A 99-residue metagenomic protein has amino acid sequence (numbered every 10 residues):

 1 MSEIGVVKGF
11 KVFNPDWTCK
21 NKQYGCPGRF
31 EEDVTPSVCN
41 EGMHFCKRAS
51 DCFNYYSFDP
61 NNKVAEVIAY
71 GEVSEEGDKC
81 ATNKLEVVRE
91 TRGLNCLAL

Functional and structural regions predicted by a protein language model:
M1-L99: Short, glycine-biased loop/turn motifs at secondary-structure junctions and in low-complexity Ser/Thr/Pro-rich termini
